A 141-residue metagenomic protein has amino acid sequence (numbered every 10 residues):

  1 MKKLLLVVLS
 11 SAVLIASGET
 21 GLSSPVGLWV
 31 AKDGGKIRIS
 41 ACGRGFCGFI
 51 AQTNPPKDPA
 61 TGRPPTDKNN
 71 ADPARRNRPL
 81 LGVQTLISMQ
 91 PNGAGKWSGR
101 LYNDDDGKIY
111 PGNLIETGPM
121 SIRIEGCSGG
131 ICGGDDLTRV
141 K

Functional and structural regions predicted by a protein language model:
M1-L4: Positively charged n-region of N-terminal signal peptides that target proteins for export
L9-S17: Hydrophobic h-region of N-terminal signal peptides that target proteins for export in Gram-negative bacteria
A16-L28, C132: N-terminal helix-cap/turn-to-beta initiation motif at the start of protein domains
V26, A31-Y102, I109-G112: Central antiparallel beta-sheet cores of small beta-barrel/beta-sandwich binding domains
C42, T117-G118: Structural motif
G93, G118-M120: Residue-level recognition of beta-strand termini and adjacent short loop/turns
N103-D106, P111-L114, S121-D135: Short, exposed beta-strand-loop hairpins at the edges of beta-sheets in extracellular/periplasmic proteins
V140-K141: Short, solvent-exposed mixed-charge patches
